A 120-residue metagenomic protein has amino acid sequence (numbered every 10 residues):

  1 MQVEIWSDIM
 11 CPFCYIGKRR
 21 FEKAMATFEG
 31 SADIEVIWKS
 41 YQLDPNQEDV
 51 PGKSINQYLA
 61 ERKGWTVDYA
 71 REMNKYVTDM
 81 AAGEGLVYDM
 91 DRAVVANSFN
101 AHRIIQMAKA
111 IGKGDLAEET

Functional and structural regions predicted by a protein language model:
M1-P12, G17-F21, V36-K39: Short active-site neighborhood of thiol/selenol oxidoreductases, capturing the structured segment around
R19-T120: Structural alpha/beta surface segment adjacent to cysteine/selenocysteine redox centers across thiol/disulfide enzymes
